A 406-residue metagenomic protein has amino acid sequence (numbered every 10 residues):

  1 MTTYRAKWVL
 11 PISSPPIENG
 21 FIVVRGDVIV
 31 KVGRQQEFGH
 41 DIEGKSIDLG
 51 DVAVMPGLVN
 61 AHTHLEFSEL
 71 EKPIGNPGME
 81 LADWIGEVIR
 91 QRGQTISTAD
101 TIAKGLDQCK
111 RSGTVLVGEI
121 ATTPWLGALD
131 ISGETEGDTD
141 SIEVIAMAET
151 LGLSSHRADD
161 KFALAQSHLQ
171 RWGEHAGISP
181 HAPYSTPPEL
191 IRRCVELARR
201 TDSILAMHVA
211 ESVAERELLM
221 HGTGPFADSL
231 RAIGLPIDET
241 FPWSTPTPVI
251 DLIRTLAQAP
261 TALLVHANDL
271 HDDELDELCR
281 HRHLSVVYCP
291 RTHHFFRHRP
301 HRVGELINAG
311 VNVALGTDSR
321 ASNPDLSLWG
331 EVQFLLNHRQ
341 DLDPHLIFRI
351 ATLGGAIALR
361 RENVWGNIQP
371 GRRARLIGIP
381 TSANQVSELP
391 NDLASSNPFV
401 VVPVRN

Functional and structural regions predicted by a protein language model:
M1-D41: N-terminal metal-binding scaffold of metallo-dependent hydrolase/deaminase domains
E37-M55: Active-site metal-binding motif and surrounding structural segment of the metallo-beta-lactamase
A53-V54, E69-D140, K161-R171: Alpha-helical scaffold segments that flank or form the walls of functional sites
G57-S68, I204-V213: Histidine-centered catalytic micro-motifs
S68-D100, I145-A148, V213-P260, L335: Active-site gating loops and adjacent loop-to-helix segments of metal-dependent hydrolytic enzymes
S179-V195, S203, V209, H266-D269 (+1 more regions): Active-site glycine- and acidic-residue-rich loops that bind and position anionic ligands or nucleotide-like cofactors
A227-D228, I233-G234, T255-Q258, R299-T381: His/Asp/Glu-enriched, well-ordered alpha-helical/loop segment that forms or immediately abuts the divalent-metal
L353, I357, R373-N406: C-terminal cap of metal-dependent C-N hydrolases
